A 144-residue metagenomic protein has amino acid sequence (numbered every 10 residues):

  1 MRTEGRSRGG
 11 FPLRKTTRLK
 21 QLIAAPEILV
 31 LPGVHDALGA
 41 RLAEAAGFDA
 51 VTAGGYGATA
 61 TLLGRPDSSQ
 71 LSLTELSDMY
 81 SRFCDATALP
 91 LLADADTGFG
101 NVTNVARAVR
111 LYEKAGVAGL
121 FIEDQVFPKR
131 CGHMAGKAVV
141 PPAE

Functional and structural regions predicted by a protein language model:
R2-G33, R41-A46: N-terminal amphipathic alpha-helix/helix-capping segment at the start of soluble metabolic enzymes
R14-T17, R65-A93, A115, H133-E144: Alpha-helix-loop-beta-strand connector modules within alpha/beta enzyme cores
V30-D36, V51-A53, L91-A95, L120-I122: Hydrophobic faces of well-ordered beta-strands that scaffold small-molecule active sites in alpha/beta enzyme cores
L31-V34, G98-N104, A138-E144: Active-site glycine- and acidic-residue-rich loops that bind and position anionic ligands or nucleotide-like cofactors
G39-L42, F99-L111: Catalytic cores of alpha/beta
A40, S68-Q70, T97-N101, F127-P128: Short, small-residue-enriched loops and turns at beta-alpha junctions that line or gate enzyme active sites
R41-A60: N-terminal glycine-rich anion-binding loops that anchor highly charged ligand groups
G54, A58, A115, I122-H133: Active-site-proximal loop/short-helix segments that contain or immediately flank catalytic acid/base residue(s)
